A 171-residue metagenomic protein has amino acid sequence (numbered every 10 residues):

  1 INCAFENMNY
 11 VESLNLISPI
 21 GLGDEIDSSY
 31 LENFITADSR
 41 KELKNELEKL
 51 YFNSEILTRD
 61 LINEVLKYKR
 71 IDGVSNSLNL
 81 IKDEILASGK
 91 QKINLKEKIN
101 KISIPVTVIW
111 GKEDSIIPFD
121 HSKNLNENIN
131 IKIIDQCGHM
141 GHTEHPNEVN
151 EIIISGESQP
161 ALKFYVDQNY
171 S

Functional and structural regions predicted by a protein language model:
N2-E6, Y10-L43: Flexible "cap/lid" loop of the alpha/beta hydrolase fold
E25, A37-K101: Conserved alpha/beta-hydrolase catalytic His-Asp/Glu region
K82, V149-I153, E157: Hydrophobic "lid"/C-terminal helical patch of Rossmann-like NAD(P)-dependent dehydrogenase/epimerase domains
G89, E113-I117: Acidic catalytic loop of the alpha/beta-hydrolase fold
L95, I104, P118-L125: Short alpha-helix in the alpha/beta-hydrolase fold that links the catalytic acid
I102, V108-W110, D114: Short beta-strand/loop motif that positions the catalytic acidic residue of the alpha/beta-hydrolase fold
C137-N150: Catalytic histidine-centered segment of alpha/beta-hydrolase-like enzymes
